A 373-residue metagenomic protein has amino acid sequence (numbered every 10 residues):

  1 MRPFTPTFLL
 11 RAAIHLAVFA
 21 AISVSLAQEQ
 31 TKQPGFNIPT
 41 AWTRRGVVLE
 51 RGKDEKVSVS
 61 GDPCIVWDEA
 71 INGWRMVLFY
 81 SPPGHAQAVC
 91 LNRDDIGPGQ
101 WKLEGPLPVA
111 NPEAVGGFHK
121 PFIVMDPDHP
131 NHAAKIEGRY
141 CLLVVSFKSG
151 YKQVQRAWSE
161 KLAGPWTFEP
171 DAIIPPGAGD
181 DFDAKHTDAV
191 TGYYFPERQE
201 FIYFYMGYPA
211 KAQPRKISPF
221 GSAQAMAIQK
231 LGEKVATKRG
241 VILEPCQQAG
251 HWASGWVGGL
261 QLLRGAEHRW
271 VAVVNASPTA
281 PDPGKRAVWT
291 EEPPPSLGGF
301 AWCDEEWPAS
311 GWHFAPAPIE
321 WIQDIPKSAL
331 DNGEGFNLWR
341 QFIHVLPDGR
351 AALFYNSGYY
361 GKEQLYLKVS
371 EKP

Functional and structural regions predicted by a protein language model:
M1-F8: N-terminal secretory signal peptides that target proteins for export/translocation
T7, I22-V24, V369: Intrinsically disordered, low-complexity segments enriched in Ser/Pro/Gly/Ala and basic residues
R11-S23: Bacterial N-terminal signal peptides
Q28-K120, M125-K185, Y194-G255, L263-E334 (+1 more regions): Beta-rich carbohydrate-recognition and catalytic domains
G192, L260-Q261, Q341-I343: Short, surface-exposed beta-strand/loop micro-motifs that present aromatic residues
E334-F342: C-terminal structured domain segments
